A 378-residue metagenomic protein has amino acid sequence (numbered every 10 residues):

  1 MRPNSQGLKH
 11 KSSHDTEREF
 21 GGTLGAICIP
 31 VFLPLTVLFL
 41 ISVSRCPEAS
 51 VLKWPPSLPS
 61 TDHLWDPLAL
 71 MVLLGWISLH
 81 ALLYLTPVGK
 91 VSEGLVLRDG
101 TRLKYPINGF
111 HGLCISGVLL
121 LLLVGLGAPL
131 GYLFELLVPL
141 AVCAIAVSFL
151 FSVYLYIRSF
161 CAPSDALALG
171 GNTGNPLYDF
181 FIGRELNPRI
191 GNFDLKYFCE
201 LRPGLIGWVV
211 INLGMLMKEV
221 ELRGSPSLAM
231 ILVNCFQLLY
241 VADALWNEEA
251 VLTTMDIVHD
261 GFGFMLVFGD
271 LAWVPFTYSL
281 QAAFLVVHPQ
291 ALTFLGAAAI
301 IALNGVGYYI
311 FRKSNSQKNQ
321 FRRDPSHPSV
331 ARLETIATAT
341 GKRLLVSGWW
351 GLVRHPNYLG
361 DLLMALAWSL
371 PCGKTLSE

Functional and structural regions predicted by a protein language model:
R2-S347, L363-E378: Membrane-anchoring alpha-helices and their flanking helix-loop junctions
G307, L352-H355: Generic structural signal for small/hydrophobic residues in well-ordered secondary structure, especially within
R354, Y358-M364: Conserved beta-strand->loop/alpha-helix structural units within folded catalytic cores of enzymes with alpha/beta
